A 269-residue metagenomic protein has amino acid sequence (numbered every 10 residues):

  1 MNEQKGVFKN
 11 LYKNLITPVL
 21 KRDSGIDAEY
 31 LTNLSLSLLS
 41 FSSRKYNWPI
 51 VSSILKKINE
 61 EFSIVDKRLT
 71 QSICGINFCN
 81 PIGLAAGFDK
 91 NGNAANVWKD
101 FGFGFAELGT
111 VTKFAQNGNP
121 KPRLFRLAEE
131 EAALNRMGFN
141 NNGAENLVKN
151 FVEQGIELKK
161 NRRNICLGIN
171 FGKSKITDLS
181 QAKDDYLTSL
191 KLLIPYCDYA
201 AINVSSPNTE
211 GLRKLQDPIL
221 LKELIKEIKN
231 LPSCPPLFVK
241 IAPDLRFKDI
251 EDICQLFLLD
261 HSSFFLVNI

Functional and structural regions predicted by a protein language model:
N2-I269: Flavin-dependent oxidoreductase catalytic cores
